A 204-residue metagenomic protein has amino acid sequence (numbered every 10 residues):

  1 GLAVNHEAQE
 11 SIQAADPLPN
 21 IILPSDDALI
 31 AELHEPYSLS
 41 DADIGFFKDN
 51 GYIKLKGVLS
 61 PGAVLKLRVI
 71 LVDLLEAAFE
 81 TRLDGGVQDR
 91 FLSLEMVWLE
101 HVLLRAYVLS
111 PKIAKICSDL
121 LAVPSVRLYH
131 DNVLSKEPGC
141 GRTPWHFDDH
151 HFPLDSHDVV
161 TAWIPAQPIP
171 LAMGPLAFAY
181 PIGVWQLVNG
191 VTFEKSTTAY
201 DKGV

Functional and structural regions predicted by a protein language model:
G1-D49, K56-L154: Non-heme Fe(II)-dependent double-stranded beta-helix
P36, Y52-K54, T161-P165: Conserved hydrophobic/aromatic beta-strand scaffold that supports enzyme active sites
K54-K56, R127-H130, T161, P175-F178: A structural signal for short, well-ordered beta-strand segments and their strand-loop junctions that often border
S135, I164-P165, F178: Hydrophobic side chains in beta-strands
H146, P153-L171: Short, conserved beta-strand element in jelly-roll/cupin
I169-V204: Double-stranded beta-helix
